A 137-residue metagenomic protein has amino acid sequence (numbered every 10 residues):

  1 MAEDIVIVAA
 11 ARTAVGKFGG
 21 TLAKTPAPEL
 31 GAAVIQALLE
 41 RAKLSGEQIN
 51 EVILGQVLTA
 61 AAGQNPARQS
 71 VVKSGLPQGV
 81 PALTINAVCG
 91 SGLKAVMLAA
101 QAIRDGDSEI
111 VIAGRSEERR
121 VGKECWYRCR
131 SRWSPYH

Functional and structural regions predicted by a protein language model:
M1-A62, P66-S74, P81: Conserved active-site "lid/cap" helical segment
A9-A10, N86, V111-S116: Short beta-strand segments
R12-A14, P77, E118, W126-Y127: Active-site/binding-pocket entry motifs
E29-V34, Q69, K94-L98, W133-Y136: Short amphipathic alpha-helical face segments that pack within enzyme cores and frequently flank/anchor catalytic
I49, I112, R119-V121: Residue-level preference for non-acidic, small/hydrophobic
Q56-V111: Conserved catalytic cysteine-centered active-site region of acyl-thioester-dependent Claisen-condensing enzymes
V57, S116, E124: Flexible loop residues that form catalytic and substrate-binding hotspots at small-molecule/glycan-binding clefts
G122-H137: Positively charged, low-complexity/disordered segments
